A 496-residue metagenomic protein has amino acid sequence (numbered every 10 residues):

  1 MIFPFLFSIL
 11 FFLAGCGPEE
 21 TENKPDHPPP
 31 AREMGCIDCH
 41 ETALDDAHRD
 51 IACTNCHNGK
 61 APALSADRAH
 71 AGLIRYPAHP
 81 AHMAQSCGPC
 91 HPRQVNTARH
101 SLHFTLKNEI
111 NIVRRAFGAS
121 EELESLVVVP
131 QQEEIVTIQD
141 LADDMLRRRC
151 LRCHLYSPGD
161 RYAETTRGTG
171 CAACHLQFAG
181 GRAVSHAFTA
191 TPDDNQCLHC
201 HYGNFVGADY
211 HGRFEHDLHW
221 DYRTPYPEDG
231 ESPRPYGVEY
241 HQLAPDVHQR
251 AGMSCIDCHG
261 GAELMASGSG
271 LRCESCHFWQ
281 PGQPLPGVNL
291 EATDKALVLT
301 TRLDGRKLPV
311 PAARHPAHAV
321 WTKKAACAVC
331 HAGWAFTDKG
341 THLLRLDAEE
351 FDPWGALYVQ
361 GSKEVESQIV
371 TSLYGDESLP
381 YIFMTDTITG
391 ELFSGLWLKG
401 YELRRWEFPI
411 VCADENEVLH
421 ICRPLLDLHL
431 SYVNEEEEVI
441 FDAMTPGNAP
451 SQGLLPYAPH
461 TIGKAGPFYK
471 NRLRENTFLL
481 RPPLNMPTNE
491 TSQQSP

Functional and structural regions predicted by a protein language model:
M1-I2, G17: N-terminal hydrophobic targeting signals that begin at the initiator methionine
F3-F12: Bacterial N-terminal signal peptides
C16-P496: Short sequence/structural segments immediately N-terminal
